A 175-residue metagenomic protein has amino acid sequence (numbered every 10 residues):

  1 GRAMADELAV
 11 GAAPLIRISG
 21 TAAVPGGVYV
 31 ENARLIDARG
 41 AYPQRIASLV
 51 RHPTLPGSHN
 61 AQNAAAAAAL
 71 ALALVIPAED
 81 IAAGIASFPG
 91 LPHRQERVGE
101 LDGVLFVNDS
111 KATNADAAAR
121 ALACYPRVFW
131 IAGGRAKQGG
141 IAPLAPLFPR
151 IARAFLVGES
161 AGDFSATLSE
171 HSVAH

Functional and structural regions predicted by a protein language model:
G1-L105, S165: Acidic, Mg2+-coordinating active-site environments of NTP-dependent enzymes
A69-E79, A83-H93, R97-H175: ATP-dependent carboxylate-amine ligase
